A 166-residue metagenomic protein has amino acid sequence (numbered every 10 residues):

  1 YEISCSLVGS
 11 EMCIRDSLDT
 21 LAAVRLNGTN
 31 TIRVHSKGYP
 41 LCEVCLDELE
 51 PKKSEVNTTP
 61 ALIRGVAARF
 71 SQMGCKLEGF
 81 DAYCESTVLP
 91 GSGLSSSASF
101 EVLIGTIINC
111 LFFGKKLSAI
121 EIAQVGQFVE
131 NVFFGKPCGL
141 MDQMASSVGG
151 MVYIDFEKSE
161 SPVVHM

Functional and structural regions predicted by a protein language model:
Y1-G9, C13-I14: Single conserved hydrophobic/aromatic residue that forms the stacking wall/gate of nucleotide- or nucleobase-binding
E11, S97, M144: His/acidic/aromatic-lined binding-pocket segments of jelly-roll/cupin-type domains and related regulatory beta-sandwich
R15, H35, Y83, S147-V148 (+1 more regions): Short beta-strand segments
R15-D16, G135: Short Gly/Pro-enriched turn/cap motifs at secondary-structure boundaries
S17-D19, L77, L140, V148-G149: Short, solvent-exposed loop/turn segments at the edges of secondary structure
L18-V125: Anion-binding (especially nucleotide phosphate/pyrophosphate-binding) glycine-rich loop and adjoining beta-alpha core
C110-M166: ATP-dependent small-molecule kinase catalytic core of the GHMP/sugar-kinase superfamily and closely related
